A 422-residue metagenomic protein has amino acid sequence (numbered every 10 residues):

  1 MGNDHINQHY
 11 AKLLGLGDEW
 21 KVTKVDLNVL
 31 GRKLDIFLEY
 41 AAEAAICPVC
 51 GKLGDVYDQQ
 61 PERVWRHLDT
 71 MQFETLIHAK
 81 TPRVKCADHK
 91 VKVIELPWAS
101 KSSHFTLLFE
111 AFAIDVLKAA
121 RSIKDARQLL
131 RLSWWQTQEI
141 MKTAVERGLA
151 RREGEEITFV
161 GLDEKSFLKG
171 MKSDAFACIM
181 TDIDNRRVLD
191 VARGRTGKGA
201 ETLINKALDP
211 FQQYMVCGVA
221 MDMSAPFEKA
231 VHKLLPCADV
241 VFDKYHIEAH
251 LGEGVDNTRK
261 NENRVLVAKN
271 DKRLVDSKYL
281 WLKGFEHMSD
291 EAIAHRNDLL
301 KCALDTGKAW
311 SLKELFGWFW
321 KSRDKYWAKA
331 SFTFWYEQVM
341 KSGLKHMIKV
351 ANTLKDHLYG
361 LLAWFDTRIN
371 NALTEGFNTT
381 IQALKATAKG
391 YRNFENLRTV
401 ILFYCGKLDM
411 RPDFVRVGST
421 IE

Functional and structural regions predicted by a protein language model:
M1-V91: Short, conserved DNA-binding cores of transcription-related domains
G2, Y40, A44, V49 (+8 more regions): Acidic/histidine-rich catalytic cores and adjacent linkers of DNA breakage/strand-transfer/modification proteins
G2-D35, Y40-A42, L108, L129-G148 (+3 more regions): Long C-terminal interaction/binding lobes of large macromolecular proteins
I36, A126, L354: A residue-level signal for conserved active-site and pocket-lining positions in enzyme catalytic cores
A44-A45, S103, G197-A200, H250: A short local loop/turn or secondary-structure capping micro-motif enriched for an aromatic residue
G51-G54, Q60, V64-V160, E164-M171 (+2 more regions): Short, positively charged, Gly/Tyr-enriched micro-motifs that form contact patches at catalytic or ligand/partner
A175-A177, G252-R264: Short, surface-exposed amphipathic charged segments that create phosphate/polyanion-binding patches used for binding
